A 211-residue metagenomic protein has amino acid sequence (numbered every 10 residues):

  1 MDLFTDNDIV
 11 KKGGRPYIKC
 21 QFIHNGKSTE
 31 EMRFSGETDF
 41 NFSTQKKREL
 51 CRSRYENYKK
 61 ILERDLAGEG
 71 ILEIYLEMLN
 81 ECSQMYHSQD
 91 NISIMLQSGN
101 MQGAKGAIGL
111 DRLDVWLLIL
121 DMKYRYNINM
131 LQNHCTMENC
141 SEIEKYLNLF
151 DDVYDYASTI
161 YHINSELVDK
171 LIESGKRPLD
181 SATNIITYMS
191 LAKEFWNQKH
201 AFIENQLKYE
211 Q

Functional and structural regions predicted by a protein language model:
M1-Y86: Histidine-centered nuclease catalytic patch
S83-D90, G103: Short, flexible, mixed-charge glycine/proline-rich loop motifs that serve as phosphate/nucleic-acid-contacting
S93: Residues immediately within or flanking Cys/His clusters that coordinate Zn2+ in small zinc-binding modules
L96: Hydrophobic, well-ordered secondary-structure elements that form the walls of internal hydrophobic environments
G103-Q211: C-terminal, well-folded lobe of enzymatic/effector domains
